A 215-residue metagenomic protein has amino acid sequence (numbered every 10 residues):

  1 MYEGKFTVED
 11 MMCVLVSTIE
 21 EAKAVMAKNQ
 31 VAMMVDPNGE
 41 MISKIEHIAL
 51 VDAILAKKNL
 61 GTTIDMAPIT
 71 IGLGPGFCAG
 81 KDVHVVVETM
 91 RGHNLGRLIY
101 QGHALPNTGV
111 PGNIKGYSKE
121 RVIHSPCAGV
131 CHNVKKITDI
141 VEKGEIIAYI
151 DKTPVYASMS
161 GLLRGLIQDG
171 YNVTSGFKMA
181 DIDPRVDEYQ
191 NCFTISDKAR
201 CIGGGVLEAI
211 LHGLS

Functional and structural regions predicted by a protein language model:
M1-S215: Well-ordered secondary-structure scaffolds
